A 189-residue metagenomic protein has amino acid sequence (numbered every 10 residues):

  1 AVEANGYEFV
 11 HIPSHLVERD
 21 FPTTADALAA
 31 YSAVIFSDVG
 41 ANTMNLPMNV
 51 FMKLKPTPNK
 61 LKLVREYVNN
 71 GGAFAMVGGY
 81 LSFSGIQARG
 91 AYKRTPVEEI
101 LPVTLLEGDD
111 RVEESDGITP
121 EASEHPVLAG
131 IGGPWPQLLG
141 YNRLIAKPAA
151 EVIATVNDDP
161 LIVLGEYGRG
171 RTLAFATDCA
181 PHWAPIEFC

Functional and structural regions predicted by a protein language model:
A1, E151, Y167-R171, T177-C189: Extracellular ligand-binding/catalytic regions of CAZymes and related secreted enzymes and adhesion modules
A1-A41, V77-S84, R94, V103 (+1 more regions): Aromatic-Pro/Gly-enriched surface loop or interdomain linker that acts as a lid/target-recognition segment
V10-H15, V50-L54, I153-A154: Short, flexible loop segments at the rims of nucleotide/cofactor-binding pockets, characterized by
D20, T57-K60, Q137: Amphipathic coiled-coil/heptad-repeat helices and related helical stalk/stem segments that mediate oligomerization
F21-A29, V64, G117, G140-R143 (+1 more regions): Short, flexible, glycine/charge-rich loop motifs used to bind or transfer phosphoryl groups or to couple energy/partner
A27-Q87, E166-F175: Short alpha-beta junction capping motif
A73-D159: An acidic, glycine-rich "communication" segment
D158-G168: Short, surface-exposed beta-strand/loop micro-motifs that present aromatic residues
